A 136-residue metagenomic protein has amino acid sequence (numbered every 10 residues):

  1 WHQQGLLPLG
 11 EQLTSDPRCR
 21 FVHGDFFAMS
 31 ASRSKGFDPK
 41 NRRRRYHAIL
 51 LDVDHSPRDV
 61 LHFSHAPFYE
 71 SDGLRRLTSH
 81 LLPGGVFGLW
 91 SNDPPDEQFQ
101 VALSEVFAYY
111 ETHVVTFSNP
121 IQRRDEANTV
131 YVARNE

Functional and structural regions predicted by a protein language model:
W1-P83, Y110-E111, V115-T116, R124: The AdoMet/dcAdoMet-binding core of the Class I SAM-like
A66, N92-D93: Short beta->alpha junction loops/turns
G84-S91: Conserved beta-strand signature within the Rossmann-like core of class I S-adenosyl-L-methionine
D93-E136: Class I S-adenosyl-L-methionine
